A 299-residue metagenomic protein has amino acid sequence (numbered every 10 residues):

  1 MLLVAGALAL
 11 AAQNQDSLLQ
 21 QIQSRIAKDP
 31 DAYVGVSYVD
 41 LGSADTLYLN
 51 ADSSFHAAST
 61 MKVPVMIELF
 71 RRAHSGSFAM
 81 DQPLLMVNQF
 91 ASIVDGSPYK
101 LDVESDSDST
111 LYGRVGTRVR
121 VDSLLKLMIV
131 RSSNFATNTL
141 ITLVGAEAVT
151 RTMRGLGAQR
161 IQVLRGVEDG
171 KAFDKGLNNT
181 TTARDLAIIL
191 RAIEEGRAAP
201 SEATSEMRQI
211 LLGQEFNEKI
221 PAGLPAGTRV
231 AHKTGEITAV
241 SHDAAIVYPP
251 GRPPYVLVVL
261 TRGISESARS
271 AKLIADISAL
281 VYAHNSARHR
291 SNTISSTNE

Functional and structural regions predicted by a protein language model:
M1-A9: Bacterial N-terminal signal peptides
Q13-S54, H284: Beta-lactamase-like hydrolase cores
N14-K28, L143-G145, I188-E218, T228-R229 (+1 more regions): Structured C-terminal helix/loop/strand segments within mature extracytoplasmic catalytic/sensor domains
D29-Y33, G42, N50-D52, H56-T60 (+10 more regions): Extracytoplasmic
Y33, T117-V121, L125, R131-L190 (+1 more regions): Mid-domain, small-residue-enriched loop/turn segments at the edges of structured enzyme/sensor domains
L41-G42, A79-E104, L143-G145, I210 (+1 more regions): Acidic helix-start/capping segments at beta-turn-to-alpha-helix junctions
A44, H56-Q89, M128, L186 (+1 more regions): Active-site SXXK
A91-N138: Conserved catalytic neighborhood of penicillin-recognizing serine enzymes
